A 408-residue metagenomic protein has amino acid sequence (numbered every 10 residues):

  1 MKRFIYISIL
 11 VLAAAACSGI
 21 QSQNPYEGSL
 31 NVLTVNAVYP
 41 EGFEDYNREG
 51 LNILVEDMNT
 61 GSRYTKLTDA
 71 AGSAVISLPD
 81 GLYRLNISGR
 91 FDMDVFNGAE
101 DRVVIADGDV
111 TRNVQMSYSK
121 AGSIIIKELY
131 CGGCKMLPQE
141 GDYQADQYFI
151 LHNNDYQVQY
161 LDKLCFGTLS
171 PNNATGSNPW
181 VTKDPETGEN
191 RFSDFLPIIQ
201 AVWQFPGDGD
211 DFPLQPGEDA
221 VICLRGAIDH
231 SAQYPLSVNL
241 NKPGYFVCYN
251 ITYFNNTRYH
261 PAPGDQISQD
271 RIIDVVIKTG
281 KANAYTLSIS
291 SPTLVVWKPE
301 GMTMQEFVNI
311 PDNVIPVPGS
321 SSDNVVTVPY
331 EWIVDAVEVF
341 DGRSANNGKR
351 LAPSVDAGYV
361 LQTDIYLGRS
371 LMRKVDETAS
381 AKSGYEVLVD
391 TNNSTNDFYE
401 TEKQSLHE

Functional and structural regions predicted by a protein language model:
K2-L10: Sec-dependent signal peptide recognition, specifically the positively charged N-region followed immediately by
A14-A16: C-terminal motif of bacterial Sec signal peptides marking the signal peptidase cleavage site
S18-L30, P40-R48, M58-T60, D69 (+4 more regions): Intrinsically disordered, low-complexity linkers and terminal tails enriched in Ser/Thr/Pro/Gly with interspersed basic
S62-Y64: Extracellular beta-sheet repeat scaffolds used for adhesion and glycan interaction
V75-R84: Short Pro-Gly-centered beta-turn/loop motif in secreted/extracellular proteins
